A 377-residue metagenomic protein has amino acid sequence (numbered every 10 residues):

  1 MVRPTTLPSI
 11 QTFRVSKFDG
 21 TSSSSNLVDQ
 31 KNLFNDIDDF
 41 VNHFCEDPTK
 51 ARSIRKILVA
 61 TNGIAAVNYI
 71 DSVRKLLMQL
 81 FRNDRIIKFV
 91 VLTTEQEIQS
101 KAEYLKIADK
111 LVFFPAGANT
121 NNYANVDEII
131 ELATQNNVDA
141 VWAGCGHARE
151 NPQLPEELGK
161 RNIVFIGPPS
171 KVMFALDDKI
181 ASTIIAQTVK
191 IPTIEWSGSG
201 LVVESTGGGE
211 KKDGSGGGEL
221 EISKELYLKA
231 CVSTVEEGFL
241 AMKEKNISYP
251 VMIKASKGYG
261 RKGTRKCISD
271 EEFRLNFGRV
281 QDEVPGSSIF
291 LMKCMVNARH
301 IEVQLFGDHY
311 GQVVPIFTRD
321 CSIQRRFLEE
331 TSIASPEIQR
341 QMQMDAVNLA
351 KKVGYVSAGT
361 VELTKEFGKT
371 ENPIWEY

Functional and structural regions predicted by a protein language model:
V2-Y377: N-terminal beta-alpha lobe that positions the nucleotide/phosphoryl donor in ATP/NTP-coupled carboxylate activation
